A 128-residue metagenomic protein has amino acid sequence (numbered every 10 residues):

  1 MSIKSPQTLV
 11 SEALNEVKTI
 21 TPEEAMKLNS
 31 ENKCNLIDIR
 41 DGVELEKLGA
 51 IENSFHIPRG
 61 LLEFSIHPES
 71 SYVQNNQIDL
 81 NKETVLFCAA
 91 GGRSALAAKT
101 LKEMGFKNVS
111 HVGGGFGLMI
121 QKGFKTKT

Functional and structural regions predicted by a protein language model:
M1-C34, G42-E83, G92-T128: Rhodanese-like catalytic fold shared by cysteine-dependent sulfurtransferases and DSP/PTP-type phosphatases
F87: Short, surface-exposed ligand- or partner-binding patches at beta-edge/loop junctions that are enriched in aromatics
